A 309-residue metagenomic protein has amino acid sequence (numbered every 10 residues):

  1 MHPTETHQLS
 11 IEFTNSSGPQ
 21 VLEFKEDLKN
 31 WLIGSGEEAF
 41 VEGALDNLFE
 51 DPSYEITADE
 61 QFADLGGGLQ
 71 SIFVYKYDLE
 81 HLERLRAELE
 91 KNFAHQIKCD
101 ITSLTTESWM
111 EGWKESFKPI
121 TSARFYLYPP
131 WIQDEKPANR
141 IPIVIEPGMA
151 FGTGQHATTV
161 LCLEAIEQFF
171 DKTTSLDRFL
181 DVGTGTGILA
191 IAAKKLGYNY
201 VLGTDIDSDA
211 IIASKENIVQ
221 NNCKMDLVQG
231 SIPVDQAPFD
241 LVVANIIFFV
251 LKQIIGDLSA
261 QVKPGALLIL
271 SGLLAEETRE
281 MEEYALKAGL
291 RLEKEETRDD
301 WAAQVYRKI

Functional and structural regions predicted by a protein language model:
T4-T6, I11-K136: N-terminal auxiliary segments of SAM/dcSAM-dependent transferases
K29, L163, I191-K194, I255 (+1 more regions): A structural alpha-helix within SAM-dependent methyltransferase catalytic domains
Q70, L176-R178, A266: Nucleotide donor/acceptor-binding cores
F73, D100, L202, D226 (+1 more regions): A structural signal for isolated positions on well-ordered beta-strands in alpha/beta enzyme cores
T106-T173: SAM-dependent Rossmann-like transferase core, predominantly class I methyltransferases with a strong bias toward
M149, T153-D235: Conserved SAM/SAH cofactor-binding pocket of Class I
I206-I309: S-adenosylmethionine
